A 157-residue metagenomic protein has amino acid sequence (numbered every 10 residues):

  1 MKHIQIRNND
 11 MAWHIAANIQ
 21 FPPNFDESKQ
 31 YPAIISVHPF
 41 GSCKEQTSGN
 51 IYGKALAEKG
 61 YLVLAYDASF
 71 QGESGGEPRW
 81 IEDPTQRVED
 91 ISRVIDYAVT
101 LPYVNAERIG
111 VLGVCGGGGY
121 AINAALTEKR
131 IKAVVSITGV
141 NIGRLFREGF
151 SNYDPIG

Functional and structural regions predicted by a protein language model:
M1-K29: N-terminal cap/lid segment of alpha/beta-hydrolase-fold proteins
W13, E58-K59, L101, T127: Conserved dinucleotide-binding and phosphotransfer motif residues
K29-P39: Short beta-strand element of the alpha/beta-hydrolase
G41-K54, A68: The serine-hydrolase catalytic nucleophile loop
Q46-S48, S74-R79, R147: Conserved catalytic-core motifs of eukaryotic protein kinase domains, centered on the activation segment
S48, I81-P102: Alpha/beta-hydrolase active-site loop
G53-G75: Conserved alpha/beta-hydrolase
R93-G157: Primarily recognizes the serine-hydrolase "nucleophile elbow" in alpha/beta-hydrolase and SGNH/GDSL folds
